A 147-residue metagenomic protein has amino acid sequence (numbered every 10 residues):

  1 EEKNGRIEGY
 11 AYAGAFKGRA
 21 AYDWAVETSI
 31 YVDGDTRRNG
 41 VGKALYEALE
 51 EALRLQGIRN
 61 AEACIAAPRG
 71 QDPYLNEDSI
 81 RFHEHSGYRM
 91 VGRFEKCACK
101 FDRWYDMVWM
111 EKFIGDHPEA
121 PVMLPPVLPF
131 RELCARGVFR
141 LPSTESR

Functional and structural regions predicted by a protein language model:
E1-D35, F113-D116: Acetyl-CoA-dependent GNAT
Y12, C64-A66, I80, E84-R103 (+2 more regions): Conserved catalytic-core motifs of GNAT/GCN5-like acyltransferases
W24, K96-R147: C-terminal "cap" of GNAT-fold acetyltransferases
T28, A61-A63, M110-K112: A structural signal for short, well-ordered beta-strand segments
S29-R38, I65-G70: A short, internal acetyl-CoA/4′-phosphopantetheine-binding micro-motif in the GNAT/acyltransferase core
R38-L55, E77-H85: Conserved acetyl-CoA-binding loop-helix of GNAT-fold acetyltransferases
L53-D78: Conserved GNAT acetyl-CoA-binding A-motif
